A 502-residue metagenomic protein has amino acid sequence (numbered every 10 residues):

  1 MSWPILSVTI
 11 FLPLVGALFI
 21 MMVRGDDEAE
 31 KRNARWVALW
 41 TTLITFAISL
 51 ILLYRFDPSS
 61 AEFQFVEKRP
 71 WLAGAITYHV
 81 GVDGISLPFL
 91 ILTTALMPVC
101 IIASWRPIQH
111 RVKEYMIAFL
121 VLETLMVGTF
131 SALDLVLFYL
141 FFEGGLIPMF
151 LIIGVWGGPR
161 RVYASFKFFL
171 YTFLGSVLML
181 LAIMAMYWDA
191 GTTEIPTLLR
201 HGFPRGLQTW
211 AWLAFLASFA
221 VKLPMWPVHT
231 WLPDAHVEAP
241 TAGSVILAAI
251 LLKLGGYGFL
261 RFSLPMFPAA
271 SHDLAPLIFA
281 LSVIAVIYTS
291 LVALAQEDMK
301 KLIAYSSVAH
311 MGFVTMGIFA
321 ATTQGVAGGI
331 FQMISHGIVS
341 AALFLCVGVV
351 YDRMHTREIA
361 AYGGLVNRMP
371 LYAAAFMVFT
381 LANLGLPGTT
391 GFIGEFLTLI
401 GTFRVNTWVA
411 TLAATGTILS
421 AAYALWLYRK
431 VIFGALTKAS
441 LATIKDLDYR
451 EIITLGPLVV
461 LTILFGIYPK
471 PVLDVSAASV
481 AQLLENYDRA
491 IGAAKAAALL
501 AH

Functional and structural regions predicted by a protein language model:
M1-S7, F19-I117, T192-R200, Q482: Transmembrane helix-loop-helix hairpins at membrane boundaries of multipass inner-membrane proteins
V8-D26, A217, P224: N-terminal signal-anchor/start-transfer transmembrane helix
K31-L43, Y163-F173, M369-Y372, D448-P457: Alpha-helical transmembrane segments and their helix-start/interface "positive-inside/aromatic belt" motifs in integral
L39-I48, L120-V121, F215, L251-L252 (+2 more regions): Alpha-helical transmembrane segments
W40-R55, T172-L181, A382, I418 (+1 more regions): Hydrophobic alpha-helical membrane-insertion segments
V99-P107, T124-V136, M149-L427: Hydrophobic transmembrane alpha-helices and their helix-loop junctions in integral membrane proteins
E143: Short phosphate-coordinating micro-motif centered on Lys-Gly-acidic
M369-L371, A424-H502: Cytoplasmic/organellar membrane-interface segments at the starts of transmembrane helices in multi-pass inner-membrane
